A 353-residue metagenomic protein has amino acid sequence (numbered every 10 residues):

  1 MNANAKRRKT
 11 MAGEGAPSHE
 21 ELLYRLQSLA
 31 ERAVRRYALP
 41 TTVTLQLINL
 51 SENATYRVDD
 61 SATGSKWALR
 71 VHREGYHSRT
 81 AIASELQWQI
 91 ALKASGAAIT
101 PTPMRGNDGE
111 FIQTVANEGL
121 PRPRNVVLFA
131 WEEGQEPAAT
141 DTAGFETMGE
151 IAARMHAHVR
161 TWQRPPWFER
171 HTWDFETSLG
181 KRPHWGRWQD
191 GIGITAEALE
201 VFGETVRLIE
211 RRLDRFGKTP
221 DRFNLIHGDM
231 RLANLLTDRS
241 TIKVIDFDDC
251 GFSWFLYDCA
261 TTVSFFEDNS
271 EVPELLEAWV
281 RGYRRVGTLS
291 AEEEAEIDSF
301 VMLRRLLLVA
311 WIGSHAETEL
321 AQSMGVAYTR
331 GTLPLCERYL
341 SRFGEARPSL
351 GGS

Functional and structural regions predicted by a protein language model:
M1-D108, S349-S353: Conserved NTP-binding catalytic cores of kinases and kinase-like/nucleotidyltransferase enzymes across multiple kinase
A3-R7, G13-P17, L308-S353: ATP/Mg2+ or Mg2+-diphosphate-binding catalytic cores that bind nucleotide phosphates or diphosphates via glycine-rich
A5-A12, P17-H19, V127, E169-R215: Active-site catalytic-loop/activation-segment of kinase and kinase-like phosphoryl-transfer enzymes
S51-L69, P103, R207-L256, S353: Active-site acidic catalytic loop and adjacent metal/ATP-binding pocket of ATP-dependent phosphoryl transfer enzymes
D59-P166: ATP-binding pocket architecture of kinase catalytic cores
E74, G109, R122-A139, P183-G193 (+1 more regions): A glycine-centered beta->alpha junction motif in the catalytic cores of kinase/phosphotransferase enzymes
N107, A138-E200, D221-F223, R330: A cross-family kinase active-site recognition segment
F255-T288, R304-L320: Active-site activation/catalytic loop segments of kinase-like enzymes and analogous catalytic loops in related
